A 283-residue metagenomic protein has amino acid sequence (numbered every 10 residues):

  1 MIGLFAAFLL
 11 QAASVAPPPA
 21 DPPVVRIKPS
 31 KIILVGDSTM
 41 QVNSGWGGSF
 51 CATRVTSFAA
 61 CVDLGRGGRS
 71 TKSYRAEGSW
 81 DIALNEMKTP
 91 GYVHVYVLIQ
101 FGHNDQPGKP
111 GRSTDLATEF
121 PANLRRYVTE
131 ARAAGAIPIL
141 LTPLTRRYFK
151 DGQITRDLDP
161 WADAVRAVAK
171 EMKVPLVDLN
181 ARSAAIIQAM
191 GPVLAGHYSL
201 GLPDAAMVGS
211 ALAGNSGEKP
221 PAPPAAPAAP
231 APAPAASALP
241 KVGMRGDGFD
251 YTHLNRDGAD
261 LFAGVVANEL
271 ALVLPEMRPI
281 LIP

Functional and structural regions predicted by a protein language model:
I2-A12: Bacterial N-terminal signal peptides
L10-Q11, I27, A267: Solvent-exposed, well-ordered amphipathic alpha-helical segments that flank/support binding or catalytic loops
A12-A13, R132: Hydrophobic residues within membrane-embedded alpha helices
S14-S73, W80-V93, V97: Serine-esterase "nucleophile elbow" of acetyl-processing enzymes
N43, K72-R75, K109, V265: Residue-level recognition of conserved structural "scaffold" positions that shape functional pockets and channels
R75-A76, A259: Phosphate/oxyanion-binding active-site loops and adjacent basic polyanion-contact surfaces
D81-P283: Alpha-helical cap/lid subdomain in secreted, periplasmic, or secretory-pathway luminal O-acyl-processing enzymes
